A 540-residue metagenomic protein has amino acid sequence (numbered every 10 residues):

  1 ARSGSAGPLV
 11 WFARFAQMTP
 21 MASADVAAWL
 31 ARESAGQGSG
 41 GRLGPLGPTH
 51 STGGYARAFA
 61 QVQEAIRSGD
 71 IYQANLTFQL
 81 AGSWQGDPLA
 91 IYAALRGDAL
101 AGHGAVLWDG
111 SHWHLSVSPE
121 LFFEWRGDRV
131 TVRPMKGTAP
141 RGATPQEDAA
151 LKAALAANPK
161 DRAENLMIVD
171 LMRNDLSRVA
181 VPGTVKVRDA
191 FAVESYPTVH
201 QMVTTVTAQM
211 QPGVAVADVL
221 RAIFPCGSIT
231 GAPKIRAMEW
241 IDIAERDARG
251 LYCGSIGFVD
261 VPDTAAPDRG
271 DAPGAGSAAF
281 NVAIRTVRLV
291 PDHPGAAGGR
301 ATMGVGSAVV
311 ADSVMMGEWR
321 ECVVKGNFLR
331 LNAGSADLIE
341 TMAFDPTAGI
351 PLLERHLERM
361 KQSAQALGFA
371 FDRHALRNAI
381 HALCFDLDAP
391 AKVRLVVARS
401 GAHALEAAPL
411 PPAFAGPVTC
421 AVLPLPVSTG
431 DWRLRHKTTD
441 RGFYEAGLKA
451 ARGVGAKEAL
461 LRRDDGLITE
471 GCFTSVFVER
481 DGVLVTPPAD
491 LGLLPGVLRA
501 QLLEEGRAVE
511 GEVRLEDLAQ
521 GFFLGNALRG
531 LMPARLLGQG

Functional and structural regions predicted by a protein language model:
A1-T341, L461-R463: Extended alpha-helical targeting/anchoring segments, especially N-terminal organellar/secretory targeting helices
N165, M202, V282, G317-K392 (+1 more regions): Helix-start/capping segments and mature chain N-termini
